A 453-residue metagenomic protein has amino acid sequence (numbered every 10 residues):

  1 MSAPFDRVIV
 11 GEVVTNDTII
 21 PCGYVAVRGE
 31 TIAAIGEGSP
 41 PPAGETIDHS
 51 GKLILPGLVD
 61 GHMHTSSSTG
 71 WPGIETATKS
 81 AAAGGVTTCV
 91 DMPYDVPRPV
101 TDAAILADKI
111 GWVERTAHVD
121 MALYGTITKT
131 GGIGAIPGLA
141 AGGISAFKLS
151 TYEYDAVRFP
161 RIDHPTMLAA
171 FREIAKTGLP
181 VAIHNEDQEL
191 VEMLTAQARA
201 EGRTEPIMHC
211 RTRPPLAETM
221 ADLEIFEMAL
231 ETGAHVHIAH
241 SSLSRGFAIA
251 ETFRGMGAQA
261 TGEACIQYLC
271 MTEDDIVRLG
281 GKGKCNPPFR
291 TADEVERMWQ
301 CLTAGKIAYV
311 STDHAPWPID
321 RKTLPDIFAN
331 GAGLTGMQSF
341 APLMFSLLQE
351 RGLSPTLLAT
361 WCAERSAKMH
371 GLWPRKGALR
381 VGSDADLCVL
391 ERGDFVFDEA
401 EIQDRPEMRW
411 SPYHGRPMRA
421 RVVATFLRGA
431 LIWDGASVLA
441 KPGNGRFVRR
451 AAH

Functional and structural regions predicted by a protein language model:
M1-P41: N-terminal metal-binding scaffold of metallo-dependent hydrolase/deaminase domains
G11, V25, E30, G51 (+15 more regions): Divalent metal-coordination and catalytic microenvironments
H49-T116: Metal-associated gating/positioning segment near the N- to mid-region
L55, A103-V119, T166-I183, S339: Alpha-helix-loop-beta-strand connector modules within alpha/beta enzyme cores
M92-H118, G125-G131, G138, L149-A156 (+1 more regions): Active-site loop-to-helix "anion-binding N-cap" substructures in soluble metabolic enzymes
G131-V310: Histidine/acidic residue-rich metal-binding segments in metalloenzymes
T204-H235, T303-V310, A315-D394: His/Asp/Glu-enriched, well-ordered alpha-helical/loop segment that forms or immediately abuts the divalent-metal
D326, V381-V448: C-terminal cap of metal-dependent C-N hydrolases
